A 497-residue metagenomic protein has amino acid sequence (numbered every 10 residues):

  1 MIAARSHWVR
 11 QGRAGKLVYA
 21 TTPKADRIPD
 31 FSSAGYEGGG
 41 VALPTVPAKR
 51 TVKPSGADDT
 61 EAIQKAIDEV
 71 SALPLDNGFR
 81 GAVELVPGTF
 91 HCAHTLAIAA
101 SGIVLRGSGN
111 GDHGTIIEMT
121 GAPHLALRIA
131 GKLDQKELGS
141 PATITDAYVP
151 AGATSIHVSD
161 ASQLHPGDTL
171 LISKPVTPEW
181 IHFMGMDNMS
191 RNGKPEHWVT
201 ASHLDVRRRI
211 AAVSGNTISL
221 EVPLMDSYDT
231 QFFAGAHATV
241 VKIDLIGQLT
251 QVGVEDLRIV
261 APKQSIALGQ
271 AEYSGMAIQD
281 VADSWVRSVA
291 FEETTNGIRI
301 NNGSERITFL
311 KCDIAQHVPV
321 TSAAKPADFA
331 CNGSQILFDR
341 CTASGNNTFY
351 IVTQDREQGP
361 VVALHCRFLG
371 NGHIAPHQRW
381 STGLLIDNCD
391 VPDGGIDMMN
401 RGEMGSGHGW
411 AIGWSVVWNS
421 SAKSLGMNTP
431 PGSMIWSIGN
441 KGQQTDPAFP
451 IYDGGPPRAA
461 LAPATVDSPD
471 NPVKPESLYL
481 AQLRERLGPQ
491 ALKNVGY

Functional and structural regions predicted by a protein language model:
M1-Q264, W436-Y497: Extracellular "leader-to-stem" segments immediately downstream of a signal peptide or signal-anchor in secreted/lumenal
T21-F31, A327-F329, D355-H365: Short N-terminal helix-initiation segments at or just after the protein's N-terminus
V86, S108, S173, E221 (+4 more regions): Generic beta-strand/beta-sheet core signal
T95-A99, D112-K132, V241-G247, S265-A267 (+7 more regions): Glycine-rich beta-solenoid repeat tracts in large extracellular/virion proteins
G102, G107, T250-A261, A282-E293 (+6 more regions): Right-handed parallel beta-helix
K132-P150, P223-M225, K263-G275, F329-A363 (+1 more regions): A broadly tuned preference for mixed-charge, low-complexity surface segments
D168, K174-R207, A211-S214, E255-L337: Right-handed parallel beta-helix
V362-Y497: Gly/Ser/Thr/Ala-enriched C-terminal appendages of enzymes
